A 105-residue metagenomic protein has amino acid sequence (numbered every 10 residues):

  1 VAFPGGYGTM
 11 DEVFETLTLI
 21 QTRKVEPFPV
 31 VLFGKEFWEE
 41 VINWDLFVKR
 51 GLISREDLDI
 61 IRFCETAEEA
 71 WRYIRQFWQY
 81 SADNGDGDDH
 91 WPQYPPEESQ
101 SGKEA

Functional and structural regions predicted by a protein language model:
A2-F63, E69-Y73: Conserved phosphate- and dinucleotide-binding cores of soluble alpha/beta proteins, encompassing both enzyme active
I60, E65-A105: SAM-dependent methyltransferases
